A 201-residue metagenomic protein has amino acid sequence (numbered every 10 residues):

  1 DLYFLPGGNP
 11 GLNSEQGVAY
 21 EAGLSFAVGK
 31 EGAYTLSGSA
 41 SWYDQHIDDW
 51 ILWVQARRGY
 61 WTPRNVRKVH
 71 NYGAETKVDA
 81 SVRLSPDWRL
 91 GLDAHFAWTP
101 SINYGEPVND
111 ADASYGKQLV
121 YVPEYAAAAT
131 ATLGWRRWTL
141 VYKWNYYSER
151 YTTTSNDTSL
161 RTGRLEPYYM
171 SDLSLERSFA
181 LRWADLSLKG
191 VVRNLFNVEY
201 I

Functional and structural regions predicted by a protein language model:
D1-L5, W50-R58, T99-D112, T152-S159 (+1 more regions): Outer-membrane beta-barrel translocator domains and adjoining extracellular loop/strand segments of Gram-negative
D1-Q45, L90, T130-T132: Structural signature of Gram-negative outer-membrane beta-barrels, strongest in the C-terminal barrel of TonB-dependent
Y3-L5, N13-G17, R57-G59, R67-N71 (+2 more regions): Transmembrane beta-barrel outer-membrane domains
P6-P10, V18-A22, G38, Y72-V78 (+3 more regions): Hydrophobic, lipid-facing positions within transmembrane beta-strands of outer-membrane proteins
E15, S25-E31, D79-S85, T132-R136 (+3 more regions): Structural signature of outer-membrane beta-barrel channels/translocons
T35-H46, R64-T154: Gram-negative outer-membrane beta-barrel transporters
D48, W53, Y146-S155, R177-I201: C-terminal beta-signal and adjacent terminal beta-strands/loops of Gram-negative outer-membrane beta-barrel proteins
D93-H95, T130-T132, D172-E176, A180 (+1 more regions): One-face residue pattern on beta-strands with alternating periodicity enriched for small/polar residues
